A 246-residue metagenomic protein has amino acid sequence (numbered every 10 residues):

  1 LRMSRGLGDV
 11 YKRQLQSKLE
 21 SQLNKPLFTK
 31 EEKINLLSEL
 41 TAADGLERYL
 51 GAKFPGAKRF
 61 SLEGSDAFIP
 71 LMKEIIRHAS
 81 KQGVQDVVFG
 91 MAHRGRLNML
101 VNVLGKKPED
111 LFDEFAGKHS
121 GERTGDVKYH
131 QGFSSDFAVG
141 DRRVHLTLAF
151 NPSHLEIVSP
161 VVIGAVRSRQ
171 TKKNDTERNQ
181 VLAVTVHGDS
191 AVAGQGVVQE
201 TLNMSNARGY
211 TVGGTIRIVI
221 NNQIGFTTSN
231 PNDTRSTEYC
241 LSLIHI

Functional and structural regions predicted by a protein language model:
R2-V198, L202-I216, N221-R235: Conserved internal helical-beta-strand scaffold that buttresses enzyme catalytic cores
V139, E238-I244: Conserved thiamine diphosphate
D189, H245-I246: Generic detector of intrinsically disordered, low-complexity segments in short proteins and peptide precursors
